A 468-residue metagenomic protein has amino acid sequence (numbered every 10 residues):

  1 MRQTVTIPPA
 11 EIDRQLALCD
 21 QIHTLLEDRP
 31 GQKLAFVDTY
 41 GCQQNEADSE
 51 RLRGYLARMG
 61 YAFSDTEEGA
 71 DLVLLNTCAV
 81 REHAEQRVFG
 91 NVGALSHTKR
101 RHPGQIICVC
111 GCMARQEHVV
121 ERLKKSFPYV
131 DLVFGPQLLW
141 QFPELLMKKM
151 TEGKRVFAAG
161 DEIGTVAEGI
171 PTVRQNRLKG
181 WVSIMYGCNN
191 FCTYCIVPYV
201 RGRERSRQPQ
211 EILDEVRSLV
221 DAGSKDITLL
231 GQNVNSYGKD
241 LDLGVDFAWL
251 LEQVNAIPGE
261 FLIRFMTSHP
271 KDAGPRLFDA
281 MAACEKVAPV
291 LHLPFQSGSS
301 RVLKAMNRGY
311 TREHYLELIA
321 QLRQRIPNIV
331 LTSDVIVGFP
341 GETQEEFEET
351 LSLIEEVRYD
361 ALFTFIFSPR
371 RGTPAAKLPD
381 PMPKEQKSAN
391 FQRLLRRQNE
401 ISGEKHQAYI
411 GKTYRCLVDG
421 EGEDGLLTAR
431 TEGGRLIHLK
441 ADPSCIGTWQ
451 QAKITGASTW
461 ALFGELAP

Functional and structural regions predicted by a protein language model:
M1, V5, K377-P468: Terminal RNA-binding accessory module
M1-Y237, R276, L291, E313-Q324 (+3 more regions): Proteins enriched for Cys/Gly/acidic motifs involved in redox and nucleic-acid/cofactor modification
C42, G238-N255, G259, M306 (+1 more regions): Radical SAM enzyme [4Fe-4S]-AdoMet core and its adjacent flexible, acidic and glycine-rich loops/tails across
G104-V109, Q116-H118, D221-Q344, E355: Conserved SAM/AdoMet-binding glycine-rich loop
K125-F127, K149-E152, V245-F247, M281-A282 (+2 more regions): Short, hinge-like loop/turn segments at secondary-structure boundaries
T172-R174, D279-A283, F295, H406-A408 (+2 more regions): Replace "in large, NTP-powered and nucleic-acid-processing enzymes" with "in large, NTP-powered factors and other
Q175-L178, C188-N190, V287, S297 (+5 more regions): Short flexible coil/turn linkers enriched for glycine and charged/polar residues that connect secondary-structure
L293, D334, I354, L362 (+3 more regions): Hydrophobic, well-ordered secondary-structure elements that form the walls of internal hydrophobic environments
